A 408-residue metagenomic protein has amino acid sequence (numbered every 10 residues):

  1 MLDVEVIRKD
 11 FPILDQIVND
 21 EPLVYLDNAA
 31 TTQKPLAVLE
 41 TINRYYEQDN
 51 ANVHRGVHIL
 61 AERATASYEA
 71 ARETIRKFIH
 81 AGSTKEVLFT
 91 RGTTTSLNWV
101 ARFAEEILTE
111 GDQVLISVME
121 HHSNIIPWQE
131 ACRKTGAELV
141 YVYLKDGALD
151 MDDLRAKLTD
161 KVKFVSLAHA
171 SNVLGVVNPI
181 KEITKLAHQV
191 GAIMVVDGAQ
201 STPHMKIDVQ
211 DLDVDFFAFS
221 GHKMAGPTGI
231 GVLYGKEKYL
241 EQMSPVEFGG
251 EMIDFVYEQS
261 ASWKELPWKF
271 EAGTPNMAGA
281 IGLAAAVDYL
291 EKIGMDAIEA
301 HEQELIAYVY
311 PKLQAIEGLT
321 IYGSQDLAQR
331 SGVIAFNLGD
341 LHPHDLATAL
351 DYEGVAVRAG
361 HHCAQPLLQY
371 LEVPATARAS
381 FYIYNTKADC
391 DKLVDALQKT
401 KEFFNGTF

Functional and structural regions predicted by a protein language model:
M1-F408: Pyridoxal 5′-phosphate
